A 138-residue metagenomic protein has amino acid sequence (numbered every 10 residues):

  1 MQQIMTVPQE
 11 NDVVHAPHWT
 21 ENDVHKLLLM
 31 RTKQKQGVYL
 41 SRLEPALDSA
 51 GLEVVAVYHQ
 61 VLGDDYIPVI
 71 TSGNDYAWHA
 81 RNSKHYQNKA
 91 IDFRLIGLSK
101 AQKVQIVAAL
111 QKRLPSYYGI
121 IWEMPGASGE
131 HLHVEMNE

Functional and structural regions predicted by a protein language model:
M1-E53, N137: Extracytoplasmic cell-surface/polysaccharide-interacting catalytic and binding patches
Q2, P8, L40-S41, W78-E138: Catalytic cores and adjacent binding grooves of peptidoglycan-active enzymes
H15-H18, H25, H59, H79 (+2 more regions): Histidine (H) residue identity feature
H25, D48, V55, V104-Q111: Generic detector of well-ordered alpha-helical segments enriched in charged/polar residues, highlighting helical
G37, A56, D64, P115-S116: Intrinsically disordered, low-complexity segments enriched in small/polar residues
P45-N82: Extended, low-complexity, intrinsically disordered C-terminal regulatory tails of eukaryotic serine/threonine kinases
